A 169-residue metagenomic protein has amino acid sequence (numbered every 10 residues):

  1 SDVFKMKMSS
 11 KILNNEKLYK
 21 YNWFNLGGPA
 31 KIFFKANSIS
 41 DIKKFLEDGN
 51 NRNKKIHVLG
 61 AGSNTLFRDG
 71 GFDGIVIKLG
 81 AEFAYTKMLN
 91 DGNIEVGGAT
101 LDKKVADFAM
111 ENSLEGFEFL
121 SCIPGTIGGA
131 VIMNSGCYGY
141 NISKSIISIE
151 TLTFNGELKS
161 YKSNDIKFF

Functional and structural regions predicted by a protein language model:
V3-I127: Anion-binding (especially nucleotide phosphate/pyrophosphate-binding) glycine-rich loop and adjoining beta-alpha core
L13, K20-W23, T65, L152-F154 (+1 more regions): Phosphate/pyrophosphate- and phosphate-bearing ligand-binding catalytic cores of soluble enzymes
F34-I39, L66-A84, I132-K162: Structural signature of FAD isoalloxazine-binding scaffolds in flavoprotein oxidoreductases
K103, M133-S135, N164-F169: Short acidic (Asp/Glu) patches
E115, S145, N164-I166: Short beta-strand or tight-loop elements that sit immediately N-terminal to catalytic metal-binding acidic residues
